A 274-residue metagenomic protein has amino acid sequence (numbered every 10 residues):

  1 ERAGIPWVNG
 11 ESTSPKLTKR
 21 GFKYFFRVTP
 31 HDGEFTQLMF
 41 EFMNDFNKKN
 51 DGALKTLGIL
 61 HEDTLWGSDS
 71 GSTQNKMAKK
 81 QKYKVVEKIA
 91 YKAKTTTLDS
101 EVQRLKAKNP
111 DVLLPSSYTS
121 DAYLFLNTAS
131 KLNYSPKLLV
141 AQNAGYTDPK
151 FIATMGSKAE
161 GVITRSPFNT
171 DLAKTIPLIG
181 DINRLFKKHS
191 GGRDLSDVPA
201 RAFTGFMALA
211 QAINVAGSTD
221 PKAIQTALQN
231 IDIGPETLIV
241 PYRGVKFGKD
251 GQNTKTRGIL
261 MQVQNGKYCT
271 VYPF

Functional and structural regions predicted by a protein language model:
E1-F274: Extracytosolic ligand-binding ectodomains
